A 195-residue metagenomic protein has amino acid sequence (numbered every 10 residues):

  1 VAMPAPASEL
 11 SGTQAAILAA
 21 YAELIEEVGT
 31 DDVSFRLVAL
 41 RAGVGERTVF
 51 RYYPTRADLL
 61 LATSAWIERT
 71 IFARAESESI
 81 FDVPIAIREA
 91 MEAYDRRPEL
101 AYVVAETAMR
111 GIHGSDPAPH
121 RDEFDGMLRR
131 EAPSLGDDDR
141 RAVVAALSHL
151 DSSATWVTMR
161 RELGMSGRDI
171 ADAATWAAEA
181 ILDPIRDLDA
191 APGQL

Functional and structural regions predicted by a protein language model:
V1-G43, A57-L61: Basic, helix-initiating cap at the start of DNA-binding domains
A16, A20-V28, R74, A146 (+2 more regions): Solvent-exposed, amphipathic alpha-helical segments
A19, I80-E106, A145, A171-T175 (+1 more regions): Amphipathic alpha-helical segments that line or abut small-molecule/effector binding pockets and mediate allosteric
E23-E27, D32, L40, L61-E89: Amphipathic alpha-helical linker/stalk segments
G43-Y53: Short hydrophobic/aromatic patch on the recognition helix
Y53, T63-S64, A174: DNA major-groove recognition helix of helix-turn-helix
T63-S64, M91-G126, V157-T158: Amphipathic alpha-helical segments used for helix-helix packing
I85, A108-A145, D151-A154, D172-D183: Amphipathic alpha-helical packing segments from all-alpha helical-bundle domains
